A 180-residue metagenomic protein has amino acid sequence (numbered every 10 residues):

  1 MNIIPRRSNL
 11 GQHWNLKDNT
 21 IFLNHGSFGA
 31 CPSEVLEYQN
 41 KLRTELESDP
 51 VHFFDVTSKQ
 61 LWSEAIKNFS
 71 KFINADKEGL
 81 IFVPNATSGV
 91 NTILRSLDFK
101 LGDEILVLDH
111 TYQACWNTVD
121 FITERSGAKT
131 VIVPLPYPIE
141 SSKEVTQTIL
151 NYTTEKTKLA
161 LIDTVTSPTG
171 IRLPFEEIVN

Functional and structural regions predicted by a protein language model:
M1-N180: Pyridoxal 5′-phosphate
